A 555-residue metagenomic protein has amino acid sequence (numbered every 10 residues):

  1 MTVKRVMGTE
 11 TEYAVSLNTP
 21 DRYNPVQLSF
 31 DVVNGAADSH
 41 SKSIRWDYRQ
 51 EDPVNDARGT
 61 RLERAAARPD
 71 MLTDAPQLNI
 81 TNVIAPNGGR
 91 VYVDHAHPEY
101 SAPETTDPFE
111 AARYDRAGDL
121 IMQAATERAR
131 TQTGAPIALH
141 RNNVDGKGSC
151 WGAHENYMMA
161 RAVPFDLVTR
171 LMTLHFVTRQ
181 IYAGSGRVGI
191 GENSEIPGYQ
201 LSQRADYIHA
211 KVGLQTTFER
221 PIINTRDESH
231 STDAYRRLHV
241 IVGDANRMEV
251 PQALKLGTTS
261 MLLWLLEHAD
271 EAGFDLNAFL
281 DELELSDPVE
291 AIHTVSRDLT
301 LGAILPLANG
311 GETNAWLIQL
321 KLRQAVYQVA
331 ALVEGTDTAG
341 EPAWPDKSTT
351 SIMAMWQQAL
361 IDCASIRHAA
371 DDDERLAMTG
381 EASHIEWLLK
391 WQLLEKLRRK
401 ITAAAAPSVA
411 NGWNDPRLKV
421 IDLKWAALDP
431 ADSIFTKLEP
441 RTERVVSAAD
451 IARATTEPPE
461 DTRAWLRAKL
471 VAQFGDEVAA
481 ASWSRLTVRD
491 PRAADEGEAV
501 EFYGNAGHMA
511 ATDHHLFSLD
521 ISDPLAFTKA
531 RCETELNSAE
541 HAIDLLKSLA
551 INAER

Functional and structural regions predicted by a protein language model:
M1-A135, L139-H140, R170-G184, I190 (+2 more regions): Terminal catalytic/cofactor-binding subdomain
N143-A160: Histidine-centered divalent-metal-coordination microenvironment in nucleic-acid enzymes
P164-D166: A short alpha->loop->secondary-structure connector
